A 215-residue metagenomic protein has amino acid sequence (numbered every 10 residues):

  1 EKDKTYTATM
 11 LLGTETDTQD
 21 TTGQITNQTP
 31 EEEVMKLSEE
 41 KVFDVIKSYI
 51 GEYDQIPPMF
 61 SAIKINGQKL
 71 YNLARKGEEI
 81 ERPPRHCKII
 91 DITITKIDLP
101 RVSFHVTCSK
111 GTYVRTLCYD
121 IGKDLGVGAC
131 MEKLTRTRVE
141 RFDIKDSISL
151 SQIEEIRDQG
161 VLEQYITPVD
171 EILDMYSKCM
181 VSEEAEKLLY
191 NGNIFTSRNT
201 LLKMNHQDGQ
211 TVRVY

Functional and structural regions predicted by a protein language model:
E1-I156: Non-catalytic RNA-recognition surface used by pseudouridine synthases
T9, E40, D124, G128-Y215: Accessory RNA 3′-end/elbow-binding domains used by RNA modification enzymes
